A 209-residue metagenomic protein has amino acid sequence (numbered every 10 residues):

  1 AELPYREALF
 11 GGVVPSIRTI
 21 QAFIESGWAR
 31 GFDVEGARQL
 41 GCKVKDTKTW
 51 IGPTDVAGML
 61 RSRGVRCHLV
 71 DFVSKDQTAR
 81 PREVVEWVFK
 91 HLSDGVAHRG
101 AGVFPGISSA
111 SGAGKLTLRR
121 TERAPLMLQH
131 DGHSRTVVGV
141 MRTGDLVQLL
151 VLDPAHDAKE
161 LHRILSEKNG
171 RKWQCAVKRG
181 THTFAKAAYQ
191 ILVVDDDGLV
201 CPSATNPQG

Functional and structural regions predicted by a protein language model:
A1-K43, A57-S62: Active-site nucleophile-adjacent alpha helix/oxyanion-hole segment immediately C-terminal to the catalytic cysteine
Y5-V14, R18, F32, H68-F72 (+4 more regions): Intrinsically disordered, low-complexity regions enriched in proline, serine, glycine and charged residues
E7-V14, K45-I51, E122, V140 (+1 more regions): Short, exposed beta-strand "edge-strand" segments with a Pro/Gly-rich flavor and a Y/T-containing core
P15, A79, E83, R179-G180: Alpha-helix boundary/N-cap detector
Q39-S62, D71-A79: A substrate-binding/cap region within the structured catalytic cores of diverse enzymes
R61-H156: Active-site-adjacent substructure of cysteine-protease-like catalytic cores
Q148-G209: Noncatalytic regulatory segments and standalone regulatory/sensor domains
